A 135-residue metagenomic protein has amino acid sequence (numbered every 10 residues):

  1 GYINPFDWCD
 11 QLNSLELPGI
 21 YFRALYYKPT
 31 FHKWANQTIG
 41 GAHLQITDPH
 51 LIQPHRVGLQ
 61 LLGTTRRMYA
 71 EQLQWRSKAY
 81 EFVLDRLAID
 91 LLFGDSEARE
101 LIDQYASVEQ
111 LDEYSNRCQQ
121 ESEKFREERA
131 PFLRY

Functional and structural regions predicted by a protein language model:
G1-R117: Conserved functional hotspot residues or short segments at active or partner-binding sites across diverse domains
S115, Q119, E123-L133: Flexible, low-complexity junctional segments that flank or bridge functional domains
